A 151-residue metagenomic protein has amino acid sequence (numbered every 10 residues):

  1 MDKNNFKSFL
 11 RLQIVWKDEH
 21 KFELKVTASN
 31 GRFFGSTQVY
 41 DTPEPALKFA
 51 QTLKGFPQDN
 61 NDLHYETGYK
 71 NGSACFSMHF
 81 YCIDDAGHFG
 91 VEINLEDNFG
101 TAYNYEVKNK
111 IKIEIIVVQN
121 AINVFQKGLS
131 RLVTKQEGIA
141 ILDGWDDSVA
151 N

Functional and structural regions predicted by a protein language model:
M1-N30, G35, V39-K48, P57-N60 (+4 more regions): Charged, alpha-helix-forming regions
W16-K25, C75, Y81-Y105: Intrinsic, low-complexity N-terminal interaction/targeting segments
E23-T27, Q38, A50, S77 (+2 more regions): Beta-strand secondary-structure signal
Q38-P45, F80-Y81, V91-N98, V117-V118: Long compositionally biased, domain-poor regions of proteins
E44-T52, F56-G68, V107-E114: Charged surface patches that recognize polyanionic ligands
A46-L53, V91, A121-L132: Short, structured motif recognition centered on aromatic/hydrophobic residues
N61-Y81: Ser/Thr-rich, low-complexity intrinsically disordered terminal regions
G100-N151: Mixed-charge, glycine-accented linear interaction segment located at domain edges/termini
